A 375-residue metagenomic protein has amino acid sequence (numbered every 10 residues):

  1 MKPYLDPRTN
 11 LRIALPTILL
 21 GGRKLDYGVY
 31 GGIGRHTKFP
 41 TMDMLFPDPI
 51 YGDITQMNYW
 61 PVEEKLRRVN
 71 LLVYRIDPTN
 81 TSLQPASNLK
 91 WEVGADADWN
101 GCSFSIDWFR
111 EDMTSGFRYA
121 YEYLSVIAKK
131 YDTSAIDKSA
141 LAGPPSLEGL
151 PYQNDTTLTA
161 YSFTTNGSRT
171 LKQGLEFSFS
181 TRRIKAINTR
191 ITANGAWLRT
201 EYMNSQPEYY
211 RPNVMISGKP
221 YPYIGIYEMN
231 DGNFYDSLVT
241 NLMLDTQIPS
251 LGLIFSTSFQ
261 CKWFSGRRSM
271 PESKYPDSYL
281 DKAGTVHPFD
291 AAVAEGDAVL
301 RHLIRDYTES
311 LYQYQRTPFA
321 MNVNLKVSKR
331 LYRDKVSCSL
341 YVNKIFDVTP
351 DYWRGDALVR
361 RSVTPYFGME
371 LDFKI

Functional and structural regions predicted by a protein language model:
M1, V29-R35, M44-F46, A97 (+5 more regions): Transmembrane beta-barrel strands of outer-membrane/channel proteins
M1, W60, L72-T79, T156-T164 (+3 more regions): Extracytoplasmic loops and strand-loop junctions of Gram-negative outer membrane beta-barrel proteins
M1-L5, M42-D48, W108, F117-Y123 (+4 more regions): Outer-membrane beta-barrel translocator domains and adjoining extracellular loop/strand segments of Gram-negative
M1-S103, D107-E111: Structural signature of Gram-negative outer-membrane beta-barrels, strongest in the C-terminal barrel of TonB-dependent
P3-P7, S87-W91, R169-L175, F234-T240 (+3 more regions): Residues that define the transmembrane beta-barrel architecture of outer-membrane proteins
T9-L15, V93-W99, W108, L175-T181 (+5 more regions): Residues on the lipid-exposed face of transmembrane beta-strands in outer-membrane beta-barrel proteins
K130-S273: Gram-negative outer-membrane beta-barrel transporters
Q260-T308, Q315-N322, K326-I375: C-terminal beta-signal and adjacent terminal beta-strands/loops of Gram-negative outer-membrane beta-barrel proteins
